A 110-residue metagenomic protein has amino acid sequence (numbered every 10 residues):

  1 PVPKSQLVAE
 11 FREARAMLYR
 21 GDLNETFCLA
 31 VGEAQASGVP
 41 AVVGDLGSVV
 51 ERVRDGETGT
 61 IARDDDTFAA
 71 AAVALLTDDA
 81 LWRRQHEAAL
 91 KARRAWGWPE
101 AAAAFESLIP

Functional and structural regions predicted by a protein language model:
P1-F11: Conserved active-site histidine-acidic residue motif and adjacent donor-binding/catalytic loop of glycosyltransferases
V8, V31-A36, V50-E51: Short alpha-helical segment that forms part of, or immediately flanks, the ligand-binding pocket in carbohydrate-active
R12-T26: Acidic donor-binding loop of glycosyltransferase active sites
E25-C28, Q35, D45-L46: Short glycine/acidic-rich beta->alpha loop that forms part of the nucleotide-sugar donor binding site in diverse
P40-V43: Short hydrophobic beta-strand element within catalytic cores of glycosyltransferases and related nucleotide-activated
D55-D66, A74-D79: Conserved acidic donor-binding segment of nucleotide-sugar-dependent glycosyltransferases
D79-I109: A charged, aromatic-enriched C-terminal amphipathic alpha-helix characteristic of glycosyltransferases across folds
